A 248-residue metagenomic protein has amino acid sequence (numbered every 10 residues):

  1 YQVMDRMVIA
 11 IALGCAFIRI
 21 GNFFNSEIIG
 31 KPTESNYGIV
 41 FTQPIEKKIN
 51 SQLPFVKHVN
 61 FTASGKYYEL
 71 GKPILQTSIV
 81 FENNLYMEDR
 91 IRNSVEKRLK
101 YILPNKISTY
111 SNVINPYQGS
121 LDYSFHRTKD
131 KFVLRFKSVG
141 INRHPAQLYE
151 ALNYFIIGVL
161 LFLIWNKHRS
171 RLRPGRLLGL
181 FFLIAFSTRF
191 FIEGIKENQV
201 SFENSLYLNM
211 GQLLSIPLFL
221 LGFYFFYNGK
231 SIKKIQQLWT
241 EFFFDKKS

Functional and structural regions predicted by a protein language model:
Y1-S248: A feature for loop-to-transmembrane-helix boundaries and adjacent hydrophobic helices in multi-pass integral membrane
